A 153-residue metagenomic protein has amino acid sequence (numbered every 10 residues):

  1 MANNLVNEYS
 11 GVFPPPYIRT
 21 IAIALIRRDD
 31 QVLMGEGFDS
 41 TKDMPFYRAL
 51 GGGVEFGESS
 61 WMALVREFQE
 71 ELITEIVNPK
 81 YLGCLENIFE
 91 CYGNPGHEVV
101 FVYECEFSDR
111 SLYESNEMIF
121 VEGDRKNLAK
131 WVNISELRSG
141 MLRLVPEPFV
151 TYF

Functional and structural regions predicted by a protein language model:
M1-I23: Acidic, metal-coordinating catalytic segment for phosphate/diphosphate chemistry, firing primarily on the Nudix
N7-P14, E90-C91, E117-I119: Short, P/G- and charge-enriched loop/turn segments at secondary-structure junctions
P14-I18, F46, G93-V99, V121-K126: A generic structural micro-feature
I26, V102-E106, W131-N133: Short, well-ordered beta-strand micro-motif
Q31-E71: Conserved Nudix-box catalytic region and its N-terminal flanking loop in Nudix hydrolases and closely related
T41-P45, S111-F153: Nudix hydrolase/Nudix homology domain
E75-C84: A short coil-to-beta-strand element that immediately follows conserved catalytic motifs
F89-N116: Active-site-adjacent beta-strand/loop module that shapes the phosphate/pyrophosphate-binding cleft
